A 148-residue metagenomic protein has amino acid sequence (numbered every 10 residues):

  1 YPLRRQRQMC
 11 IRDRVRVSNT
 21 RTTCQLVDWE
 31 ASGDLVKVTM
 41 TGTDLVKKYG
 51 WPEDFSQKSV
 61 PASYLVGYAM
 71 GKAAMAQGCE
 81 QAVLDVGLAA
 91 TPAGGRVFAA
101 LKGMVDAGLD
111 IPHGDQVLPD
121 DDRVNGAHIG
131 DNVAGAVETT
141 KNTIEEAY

Functional and structural regions predicted by a protein language model:
Y1-R7, I11: Single conserved hydrophobic/aromatic residue that forms the stacking wall/gate of nucleotide- or nucleobase-binding
R12-V17: Two-metal-ion RNase H-like nuclease active-site motif
S18-T22: Short, basic and Ser/Thr-rich N-terminal targeting/leader segments
T23-P52: RNase H-like nuclease fold core
T39, G67-Y68, K102, D110: Phosphate- and other anionic-substrate recognition elements at nucleic-acid/protein interfaces
W51-A73: Acidic helix/loop or adjacent segment enriched in Glu/Asp that either coordinates divalent metal
A74-V83: Beta-rich strand-turn-strand
D85-Y148: Positively charged, low-complexity, intrinsically disordered RNA-binding extensions
